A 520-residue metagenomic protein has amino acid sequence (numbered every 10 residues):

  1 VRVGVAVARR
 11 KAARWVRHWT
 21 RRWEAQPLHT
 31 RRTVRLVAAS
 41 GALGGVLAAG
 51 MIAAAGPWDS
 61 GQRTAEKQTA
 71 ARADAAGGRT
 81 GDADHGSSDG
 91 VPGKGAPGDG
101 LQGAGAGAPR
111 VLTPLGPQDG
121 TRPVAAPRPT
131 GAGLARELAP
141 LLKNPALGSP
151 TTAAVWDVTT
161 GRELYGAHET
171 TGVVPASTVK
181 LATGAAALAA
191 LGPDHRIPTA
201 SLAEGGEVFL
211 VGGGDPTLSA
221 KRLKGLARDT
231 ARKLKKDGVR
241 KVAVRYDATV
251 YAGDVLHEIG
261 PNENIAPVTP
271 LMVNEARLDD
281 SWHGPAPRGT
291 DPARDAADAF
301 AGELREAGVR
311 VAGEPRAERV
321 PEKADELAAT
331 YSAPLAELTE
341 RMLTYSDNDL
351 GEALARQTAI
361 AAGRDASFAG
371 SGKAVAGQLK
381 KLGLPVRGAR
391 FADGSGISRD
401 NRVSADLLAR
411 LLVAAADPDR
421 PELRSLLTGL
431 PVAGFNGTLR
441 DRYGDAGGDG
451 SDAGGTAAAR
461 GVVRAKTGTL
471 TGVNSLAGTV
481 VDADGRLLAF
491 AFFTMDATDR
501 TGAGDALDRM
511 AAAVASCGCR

Functional and structural regions predicted by a protein language model:
V1-V34, Q62-D82: Terminal targeting segments of Actinobacterial cell-envelope proteins
A38-I52: Hydrophobic membrane-insertion alpha-helices, especially the h-region of bacterial N-terminal signal peptides
A48-G95, R196-I197: C-terminal region of N-terminal signal peptides and the immediate post-cleavage residues of exported proteins
R79-T159, E163-G172, A231-G238: Beta-lactamase-like hydrolase cores
G161, V174-P193, L271, A299-F300 (+3 more regions): Active-site SXXK
L164-G166, I360-R520: Small-residue-rich helix-loop
T199-A301, E306, L335-G372: Active-site-adjacent helix/loop patches that line small-molecule binding or acyl-intermediate pockets
L278-S425: A small/polar active-site loop signature that marks catalytic segments
